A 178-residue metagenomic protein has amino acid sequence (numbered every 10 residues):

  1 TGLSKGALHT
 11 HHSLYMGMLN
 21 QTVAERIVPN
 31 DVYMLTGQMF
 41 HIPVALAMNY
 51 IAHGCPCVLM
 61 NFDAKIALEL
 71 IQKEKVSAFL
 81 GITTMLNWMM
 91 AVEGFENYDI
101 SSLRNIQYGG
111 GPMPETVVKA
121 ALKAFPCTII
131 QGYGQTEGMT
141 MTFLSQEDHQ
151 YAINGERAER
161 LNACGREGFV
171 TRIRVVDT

Functional and structural regions predicted by a protein language model:
T1-M16: Conserved AMP-binding A3 loop
K5-L8, L35, C55-D63, I130: Short beta-strand->loop structural element characteristic of the AMP-binding/adenylate-forming
L8-T10, T142-Q146, V176-D177: Short beta-strand-to-turn element immediately C-terminal to the catalytic PLP-Schiff-base lysine in fold type I
Y15-V32, F40-S77, V92: Conserved AMP-binding/adenylation subdomain of ANL enzymes
A52, V76-G81, M90-E159, R172: Gly/Ser/Thr-rich phosphate-binding loop
A64, T84-L86, M113: Alpha-helix capping/helix-boundary segments
A158-E167: Short Gly/Pro-enriched turn/cap motifs at secondary-structure boundaries
V170-T178: Conserved beta-loop-beta connector loops within the AMP-binding
